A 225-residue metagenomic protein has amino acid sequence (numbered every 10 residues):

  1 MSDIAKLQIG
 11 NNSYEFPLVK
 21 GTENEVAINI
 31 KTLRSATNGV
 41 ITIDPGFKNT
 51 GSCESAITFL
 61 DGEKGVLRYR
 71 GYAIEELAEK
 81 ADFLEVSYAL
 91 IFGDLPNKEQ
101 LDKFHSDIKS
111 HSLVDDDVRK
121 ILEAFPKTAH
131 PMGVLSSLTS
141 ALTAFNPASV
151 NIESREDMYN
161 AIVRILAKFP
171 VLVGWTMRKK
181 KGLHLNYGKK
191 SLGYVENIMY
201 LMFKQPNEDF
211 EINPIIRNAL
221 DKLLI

Functional and structural regions predicted by a protein language model:
S2-I225: Hydrophobic alpha-helical bundle cores within soluble ligand-binding/oligomerization subdomains
